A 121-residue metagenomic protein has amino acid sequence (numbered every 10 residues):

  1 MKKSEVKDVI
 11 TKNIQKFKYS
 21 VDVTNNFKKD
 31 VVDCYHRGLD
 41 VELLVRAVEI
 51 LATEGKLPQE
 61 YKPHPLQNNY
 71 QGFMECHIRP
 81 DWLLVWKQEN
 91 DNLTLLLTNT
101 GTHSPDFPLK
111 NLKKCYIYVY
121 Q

Functional and structural regions predicted by a protein language model:
M1-K16, S20, K29, V41-E42 (+2 more regions): Enriched for short, Lys/Arg-rich terminal
Y19, Y35, Y61, Y70 (+1 more regions): Sequence-level detector for tyrosine residue identity
S20-E60: Short, contiguous, helix-prone interaction/anchoring segments in small proteins
N26, Q71, T102: Residues that form or immediately flank small-molecule/cofactor binding pockets and catalytic motifs
V32, Q71, D91: Residue-level marker of positions within ordered structural domains that often coincide with functionally constrained
E49-H77: A short, surface-exposed loop/turn module that caps and links secondary-structure elements
